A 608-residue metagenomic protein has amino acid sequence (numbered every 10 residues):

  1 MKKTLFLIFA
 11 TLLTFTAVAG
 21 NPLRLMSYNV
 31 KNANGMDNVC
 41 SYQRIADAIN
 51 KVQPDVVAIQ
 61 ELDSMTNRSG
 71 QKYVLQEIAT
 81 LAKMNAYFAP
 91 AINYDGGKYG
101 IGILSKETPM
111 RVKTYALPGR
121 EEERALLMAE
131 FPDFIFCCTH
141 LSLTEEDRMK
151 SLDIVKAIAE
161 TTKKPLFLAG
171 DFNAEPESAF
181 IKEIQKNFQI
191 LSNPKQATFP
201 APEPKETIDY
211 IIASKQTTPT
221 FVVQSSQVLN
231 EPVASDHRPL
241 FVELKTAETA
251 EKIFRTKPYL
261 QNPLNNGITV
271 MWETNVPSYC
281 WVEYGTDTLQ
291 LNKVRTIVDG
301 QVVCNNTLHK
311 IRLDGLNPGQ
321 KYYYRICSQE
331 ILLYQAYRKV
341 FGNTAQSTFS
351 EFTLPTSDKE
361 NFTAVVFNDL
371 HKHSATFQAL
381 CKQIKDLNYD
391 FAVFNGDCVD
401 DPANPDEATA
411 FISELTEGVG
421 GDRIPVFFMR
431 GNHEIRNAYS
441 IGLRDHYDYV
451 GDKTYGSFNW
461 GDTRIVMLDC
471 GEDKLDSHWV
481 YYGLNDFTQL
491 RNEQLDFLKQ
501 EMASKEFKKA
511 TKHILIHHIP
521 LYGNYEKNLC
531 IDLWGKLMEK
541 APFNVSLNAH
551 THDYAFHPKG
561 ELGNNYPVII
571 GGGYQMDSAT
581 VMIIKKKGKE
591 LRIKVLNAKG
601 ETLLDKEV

Functional and structural regions predicted by a protein language model:
L5-F6, T16-M26, Y73, T80 (+6 more regions): Acidic, histidine-bearing metal-coordination/catalytic regions of metal-dependent phosphoesterases
A19-T80, N93-G97, D153, P232 (+6 more regions): N-terminal, active-site-proximal structural segment of metallo-dependent hydrolase catalytic domains
A33-G35, S64-R68, Y94-G96, T144-D147 (+10 more regions): Active-site environment of divalent metal-dependent phosphoester hydrolases
D37-N38, L62-I135, Q224-N230, V303 (+1 more regions): Structured beta-strand-rich core segments of catalytic domains in phosphoester-bond hydrolases
E77-T80, Y99, I103, M110-K113 (+5 more regions): Extended active-site neighborhood of metal-dependent phosphoesterases/phosphodiesterases
T114-Y115, E145-M149, A157-F167, N173-K252 (+1 more regions): Metal-dependent phosphoester-hydrolase catalytic domains
M128-C137, R148-E183, S278-C280, L387-F391 (+3 more regions): His/acidic metal-ligating clusters that form di-metal
I181-P204, I208-Y210, H309, N524-K589: Conserved beta-sheet core of the metallophosphoesterase superfamily
